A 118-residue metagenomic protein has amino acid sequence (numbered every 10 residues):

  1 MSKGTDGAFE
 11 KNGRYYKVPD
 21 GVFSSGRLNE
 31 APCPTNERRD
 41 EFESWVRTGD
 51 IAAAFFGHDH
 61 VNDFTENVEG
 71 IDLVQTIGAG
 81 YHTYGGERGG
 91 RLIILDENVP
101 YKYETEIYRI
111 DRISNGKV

Functional and structural regions predicted by a protein language model:
M1-D59: His/acidic metal-ligating clusters that form di-metal
G26-R27, P32-T48, N62-V118: Binuclear metal-dependent phosphoesterase catalytic core
